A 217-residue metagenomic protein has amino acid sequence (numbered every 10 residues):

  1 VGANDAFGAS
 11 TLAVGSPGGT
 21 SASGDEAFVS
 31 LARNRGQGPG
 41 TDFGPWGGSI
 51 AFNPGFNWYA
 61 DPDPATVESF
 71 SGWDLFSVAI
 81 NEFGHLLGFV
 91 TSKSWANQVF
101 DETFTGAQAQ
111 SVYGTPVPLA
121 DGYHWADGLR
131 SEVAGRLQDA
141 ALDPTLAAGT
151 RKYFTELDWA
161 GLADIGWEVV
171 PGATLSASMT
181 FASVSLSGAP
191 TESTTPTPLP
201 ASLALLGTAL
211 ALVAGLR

Functional and structural regions predicted by a protein language model:
V1-I80, H85-T194: Extracellular zinc-dependent metalloprotease catalytic-domain scaffold
N97-Q98, G215-R217: Residue-level signature of transmembrane alpha-helix interfaces in integral membrane proteins
P196-L216: A short, hydrophobic C-terminal helix/tail in secreted or cell-surface proteins
